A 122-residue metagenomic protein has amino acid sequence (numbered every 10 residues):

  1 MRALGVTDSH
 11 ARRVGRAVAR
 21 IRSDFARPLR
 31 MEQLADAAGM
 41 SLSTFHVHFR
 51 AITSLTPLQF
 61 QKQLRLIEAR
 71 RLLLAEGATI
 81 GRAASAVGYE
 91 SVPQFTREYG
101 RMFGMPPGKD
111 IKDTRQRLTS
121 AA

Functional and structural regions predicted by a protein language model:
M1-V6, H10, R16-S23, R27-L64 (+1 more regions): Basic/polar phosphate-binding segments, predominantly the helix-turn-helix DNA-binding elements of transcriptional
P28, G77-A78: Residue at a beta-strand N-cap/secondary-structure junction
Q61-R70, K109-A122: Short, basic, alpha-helical segments at the C-terminal edge of helix-turn-helix-like DNA-binding modules
A78-T79, Q94: Residue-level recognition of oxygen-bearing side chains
